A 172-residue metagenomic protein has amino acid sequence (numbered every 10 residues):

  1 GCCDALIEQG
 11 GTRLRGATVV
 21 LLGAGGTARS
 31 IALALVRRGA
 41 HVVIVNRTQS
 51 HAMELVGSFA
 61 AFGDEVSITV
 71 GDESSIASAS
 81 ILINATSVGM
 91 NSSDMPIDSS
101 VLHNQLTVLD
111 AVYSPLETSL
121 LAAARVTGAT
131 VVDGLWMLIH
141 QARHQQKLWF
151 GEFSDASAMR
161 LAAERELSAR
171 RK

Functional and structural regions predicted by a protein language model:
G1-A5: A glycine-rich, Thr/Ser-enriched phosphate-binding loop motif common to dinucleotide/cofactor-binding enzymes
L6, G16-V36, N46: Glycine-rich adenosine-cofactor-binding loop
T12-T18, H103-N104: Short helix-loop-beta connector
G16, A111-K172: Adenosine-phosphate binding glycine-rich loop
L35-H41, V126-T130: Conserved S-adenosyl-L-methionine
R38-F62: NAD(P)-binding Rossmann-fold cofactor-contacting core
F62-V131: Rossmann-like adenosine-cofactor binding region
